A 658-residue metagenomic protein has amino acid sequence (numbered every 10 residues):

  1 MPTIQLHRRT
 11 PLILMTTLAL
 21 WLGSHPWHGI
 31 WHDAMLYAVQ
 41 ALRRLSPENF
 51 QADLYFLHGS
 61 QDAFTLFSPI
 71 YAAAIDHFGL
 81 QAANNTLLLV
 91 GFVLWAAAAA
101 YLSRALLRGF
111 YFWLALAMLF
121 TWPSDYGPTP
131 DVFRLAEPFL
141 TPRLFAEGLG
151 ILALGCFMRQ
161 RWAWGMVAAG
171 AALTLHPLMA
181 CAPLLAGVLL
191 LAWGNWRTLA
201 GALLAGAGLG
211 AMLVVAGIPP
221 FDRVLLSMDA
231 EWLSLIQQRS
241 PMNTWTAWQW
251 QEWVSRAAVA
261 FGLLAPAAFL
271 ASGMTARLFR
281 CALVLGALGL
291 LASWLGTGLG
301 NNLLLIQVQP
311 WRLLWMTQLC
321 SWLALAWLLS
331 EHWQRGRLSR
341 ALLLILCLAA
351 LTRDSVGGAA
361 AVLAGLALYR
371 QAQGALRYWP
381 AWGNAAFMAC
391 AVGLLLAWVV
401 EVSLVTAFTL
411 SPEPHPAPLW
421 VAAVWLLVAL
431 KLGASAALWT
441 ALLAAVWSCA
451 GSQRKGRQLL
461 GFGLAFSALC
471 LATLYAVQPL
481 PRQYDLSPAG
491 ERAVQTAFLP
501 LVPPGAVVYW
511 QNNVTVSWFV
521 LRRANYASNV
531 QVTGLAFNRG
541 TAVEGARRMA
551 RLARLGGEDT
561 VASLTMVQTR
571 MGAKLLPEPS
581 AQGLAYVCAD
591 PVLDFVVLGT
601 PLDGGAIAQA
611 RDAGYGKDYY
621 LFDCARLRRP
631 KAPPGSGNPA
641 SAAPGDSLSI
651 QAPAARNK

Functional and structural regions predicted by a protein language model:
P2-L6, M158-A163, L191-G201, L323-L343 (+2 more regions): Membrane-interface junctions at the ends of membrane-embedded or membrane-associated helices
H7, L20-A97, Y101-P123, G127-A146 (+1 more regions): Active-site lumenal/periplasmic loops and adjacent helix-entry segments of GT-C-fold, multi-pass membrane
W21-A38, L42-A52, F56-A63, P177-P183 (+4 more regions): Transmembrane catalytic cores of multi-pass membrane glycosyltransferases and polysaccharide-assembly enzymes
H77, F157, A171-M179, A350-S355 (+1 more regions): Transmembrane helix irregularities
F145-W164: Membrane-interface transmembrane helices that cradle and orient dolichyl/undecaprenyl
A341-P500, G505-T515, Q531: Transmembrane helical bundles and short interhelical boundary loops of multi-pass, membrane-embedded
T473-R492, T496-R570, K574, P579-A581 (+1 more regions): Short periplasmic/luminal acceptor-recognition loop of GT-C membrane glycosyltransferases, typified by
P577-K658: Aromatic/acidic, Gly/Pro-rich catalytic loop(s) in extracytoplasmic/lumenal soluble domains of multi-pass membrane
